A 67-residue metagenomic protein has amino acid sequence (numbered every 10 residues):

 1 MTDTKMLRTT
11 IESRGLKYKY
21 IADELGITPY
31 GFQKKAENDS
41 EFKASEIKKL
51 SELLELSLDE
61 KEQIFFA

Functional and structural regions predicted by a protein language model:
M1-L16: A short, Lys/Arg-rich alpha-helix, primarily the initiator
L7, I21, F32: Conserved hydrophobic/aromatic packing and binding residues within compact polymer-binding modules
Y18, P29, I47: Helix-turn-helix DNA-binding elements, focusing on the entry/boundary residues of the two helices that contact DNA
Y20-A22, L50: Short alpha-helical "recognition helix" segments of helix-turn-helix
I27-E41: Recognition helix of helix-turn-helix/homeodomain-like DNA-binding domains that insert into the DNA major groove
S45-E60: DNA major-groove recognition helix of helix-turn-helix/homeodomain DNA-binding modules
K61-A67: Short amphipathic recognition helices of helix-turn-helix/homeodomain-type DNA-binding modules
